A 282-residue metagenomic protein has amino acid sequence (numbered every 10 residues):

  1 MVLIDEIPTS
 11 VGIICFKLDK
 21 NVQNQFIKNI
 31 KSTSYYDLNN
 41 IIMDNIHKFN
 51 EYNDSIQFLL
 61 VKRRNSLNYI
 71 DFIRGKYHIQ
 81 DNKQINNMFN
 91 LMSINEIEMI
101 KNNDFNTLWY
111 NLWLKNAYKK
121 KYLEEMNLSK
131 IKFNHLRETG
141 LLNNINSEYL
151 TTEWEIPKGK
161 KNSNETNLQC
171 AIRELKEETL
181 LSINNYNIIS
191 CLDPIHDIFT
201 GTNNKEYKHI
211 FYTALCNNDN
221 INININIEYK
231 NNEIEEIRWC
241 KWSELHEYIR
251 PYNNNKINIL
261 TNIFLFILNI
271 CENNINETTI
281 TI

Functional and structural regions predicted by a protein language model:
M1-V2, K20-E51, E165, S182-N185 (+3 more regions): Polar low-complexity intrinsically disordered regions
V2-P157: N-terminal strand-loop-strand
L67-N68, I73-K76, M88, N103-I275 (+1 more regions): Unchanged
